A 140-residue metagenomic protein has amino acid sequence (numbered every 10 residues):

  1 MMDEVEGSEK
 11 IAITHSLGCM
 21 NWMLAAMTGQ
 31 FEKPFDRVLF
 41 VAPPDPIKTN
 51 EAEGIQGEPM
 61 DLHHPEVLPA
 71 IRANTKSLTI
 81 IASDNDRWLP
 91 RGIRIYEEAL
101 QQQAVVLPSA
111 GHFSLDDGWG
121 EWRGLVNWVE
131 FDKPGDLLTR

Functional and structural regions predicted by a protein language model:
M1-K10: Conserved acidic catalytic loop of the alpha/beta-hydrolase fold
K10-H15, D36-L39: Residue in the alpha/beta-hydrolase core beta-strand immediately N-terminal to the catalytic nucleophile
I13-M23: Gly/Ala-rich beta-loop-alpha elbow adjacent to hydrolase catalytic centers
V38-K48: Active-site nucleophile loop of the alpha/beta-hydrolase fold
A52-A70: Active-site nucleophile elbow and catalytic-triad environment of alpha/beta-hydrolase enzymes
N74, T79-A82: Short beta-strand/loop motif that positions the catalytic acidic residue of the alpha/beta-hydrolase fold
D86-G92: Conserved alpha/beta-hydrolase "acid-adjacent" motif
A110-E121: Catalytic histidine-centered segment of alpha/beta-hydrolase-like enzymes
